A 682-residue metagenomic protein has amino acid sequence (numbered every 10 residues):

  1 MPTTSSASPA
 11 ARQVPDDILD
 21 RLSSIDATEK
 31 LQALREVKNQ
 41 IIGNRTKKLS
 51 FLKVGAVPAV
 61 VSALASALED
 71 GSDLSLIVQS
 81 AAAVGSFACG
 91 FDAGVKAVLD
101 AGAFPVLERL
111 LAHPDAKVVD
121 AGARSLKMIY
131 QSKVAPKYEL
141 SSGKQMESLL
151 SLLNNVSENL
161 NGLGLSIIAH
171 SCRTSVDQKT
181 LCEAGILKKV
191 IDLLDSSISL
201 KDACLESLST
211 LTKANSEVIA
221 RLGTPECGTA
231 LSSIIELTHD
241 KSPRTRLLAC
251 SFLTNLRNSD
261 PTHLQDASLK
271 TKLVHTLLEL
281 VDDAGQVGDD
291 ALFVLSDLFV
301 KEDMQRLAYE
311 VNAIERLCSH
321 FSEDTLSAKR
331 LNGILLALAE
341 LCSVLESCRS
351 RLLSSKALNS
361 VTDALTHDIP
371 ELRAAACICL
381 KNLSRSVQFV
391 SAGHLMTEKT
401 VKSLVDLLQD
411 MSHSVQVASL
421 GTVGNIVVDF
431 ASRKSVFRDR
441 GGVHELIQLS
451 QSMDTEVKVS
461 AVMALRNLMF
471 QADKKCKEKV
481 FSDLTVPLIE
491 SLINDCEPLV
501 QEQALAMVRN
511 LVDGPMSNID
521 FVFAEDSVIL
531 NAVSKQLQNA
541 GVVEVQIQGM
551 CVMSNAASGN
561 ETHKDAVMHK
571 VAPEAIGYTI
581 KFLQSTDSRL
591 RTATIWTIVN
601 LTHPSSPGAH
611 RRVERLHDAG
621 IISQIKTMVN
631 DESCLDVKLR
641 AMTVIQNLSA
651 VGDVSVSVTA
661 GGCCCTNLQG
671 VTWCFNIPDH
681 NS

Functional and structural regions predicted by a protein language model:
M1-K47, A81, G620-S682: Intrinsically disordered, low-complexity regulatory regions of large eukaryotic scaffold/signaling proteins
T3-R12, D26, K30, Q40-A59 (+19 more regions): Elongated alpha-helical scaffolds that mediate protein-protein interactions in large eukaryotic proteins, primarily
D17-L19, A59-L64, V106-E108, S148-L153 (+12 more regions): Buried hydrophobic core positions in alpha-solenoid tandem helical repeats
I25-D26, L68, S72-D73, P114-D115 (+12 more regions): Short inter-helical turns and helix N-cap capping residues of alpha-solenoid HEAT/ARM repeat scaffolds
Q32-R45, S62, V78-D92, V106-R109 (+23 more regions): Alpha-helical solenoid repeat architecture
A112, N154, D195, H239 (+11 more regions): Extended cytosolic coiled-coil "rod" domains of large eukaryotic scaffolding/tethering proteins
K144, G185, G228-T229, R244 (+19 more regions): Karyopherin-beta/Importin-beta family HEAT-repeat alpha-solenoid scaffold
H569-A641: Ankyrin-repeat and related helical/solenoid repeat scaffolds used for protein-protein interactions
